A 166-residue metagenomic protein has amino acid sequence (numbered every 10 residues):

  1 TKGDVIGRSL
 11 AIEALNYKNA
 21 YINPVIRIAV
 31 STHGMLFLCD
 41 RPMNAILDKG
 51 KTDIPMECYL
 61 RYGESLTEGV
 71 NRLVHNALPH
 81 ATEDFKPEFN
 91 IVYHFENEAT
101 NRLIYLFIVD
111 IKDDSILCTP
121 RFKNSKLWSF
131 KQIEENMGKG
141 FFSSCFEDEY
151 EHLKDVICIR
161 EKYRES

Functional and structural regions predicted by a protein language model:
T1-R27: Acidic, metal-coordinating catalytic segment for phosphate/diphosphate chemistry, firing primarily on the Nudix
A11-I12, P42, R121-F122: Residue-level structural signal for beta-strand termini and adjacent loop
A14-K18, N44-K49, K126: A short local loop/turn or secondary-structure capping micro-motif enriched for an aromatic residue
N23-E57: A glycine-rich, hydrophobic loop/mini-helix early in the fold
M43-N44, S65-T67, N71, H75-S115: Active-site segment of metal-dependent pyrophosphate-handling enzymes, primarily the Nudix hydrolase catalytic core
G50-T52, Y62, I91, E98-S166: Nudix hydrolase/Nudix homology domain
M56-E64: Active-site acidic-Proline motif in GNAT/NAT acetyltransferases
